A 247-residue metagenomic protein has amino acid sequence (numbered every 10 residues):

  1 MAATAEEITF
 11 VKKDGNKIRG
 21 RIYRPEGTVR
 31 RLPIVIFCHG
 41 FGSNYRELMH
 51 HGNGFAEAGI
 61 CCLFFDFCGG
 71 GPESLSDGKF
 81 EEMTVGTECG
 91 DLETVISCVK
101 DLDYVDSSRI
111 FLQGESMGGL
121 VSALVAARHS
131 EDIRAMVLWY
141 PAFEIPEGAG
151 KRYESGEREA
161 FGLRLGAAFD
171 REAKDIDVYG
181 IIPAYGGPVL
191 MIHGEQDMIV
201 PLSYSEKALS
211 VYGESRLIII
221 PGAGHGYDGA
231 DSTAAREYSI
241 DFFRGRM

Functional and structural regions predicted by a protein language model:
M1-V29: N-terminal cap/lid segment of alpha/beta-hydrolase-fold proteins
F41-G54: The serine-hydrolase catalytic nucleophile loop
E47, E81-L102: Alpha/beta-hydrolase active-site loop
F55-D77: Conserved alpha/beta-hydrolase
L124-A168: Hydrolase active-site cap/lid region
Y185, M191-H193, D197: Short beta-strand/loop motif that positions the catalytic acidic residue of the alpha/beta-hydrolase fold
G187, P201-S210: Short alpha-helix in the alpha/beta-hydrolase fold that links the catalytic acid
A223-R236: Catalytic histidine-centered segment of alpha/beta-hydrolase-like enzymes
